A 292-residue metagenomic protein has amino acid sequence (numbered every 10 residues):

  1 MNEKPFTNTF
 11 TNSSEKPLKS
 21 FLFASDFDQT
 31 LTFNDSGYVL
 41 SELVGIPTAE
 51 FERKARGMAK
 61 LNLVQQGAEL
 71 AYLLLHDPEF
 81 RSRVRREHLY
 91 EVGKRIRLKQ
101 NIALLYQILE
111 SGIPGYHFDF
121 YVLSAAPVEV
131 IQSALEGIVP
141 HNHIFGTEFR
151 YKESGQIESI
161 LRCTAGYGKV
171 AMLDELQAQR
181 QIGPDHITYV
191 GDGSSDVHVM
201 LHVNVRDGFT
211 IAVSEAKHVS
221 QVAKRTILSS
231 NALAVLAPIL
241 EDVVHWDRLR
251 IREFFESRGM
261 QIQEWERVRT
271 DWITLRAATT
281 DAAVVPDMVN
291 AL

Functional and structural regions predicted by a protein language model:
N2-E148, E153, S230: Alpha-helical substrate-recognition element adjacent to the catalytic core
G93-L292: C-terminal cap/substrate-recognition subdomain and adjoining C-terminal extension of metal-dependent phosphatase-like
